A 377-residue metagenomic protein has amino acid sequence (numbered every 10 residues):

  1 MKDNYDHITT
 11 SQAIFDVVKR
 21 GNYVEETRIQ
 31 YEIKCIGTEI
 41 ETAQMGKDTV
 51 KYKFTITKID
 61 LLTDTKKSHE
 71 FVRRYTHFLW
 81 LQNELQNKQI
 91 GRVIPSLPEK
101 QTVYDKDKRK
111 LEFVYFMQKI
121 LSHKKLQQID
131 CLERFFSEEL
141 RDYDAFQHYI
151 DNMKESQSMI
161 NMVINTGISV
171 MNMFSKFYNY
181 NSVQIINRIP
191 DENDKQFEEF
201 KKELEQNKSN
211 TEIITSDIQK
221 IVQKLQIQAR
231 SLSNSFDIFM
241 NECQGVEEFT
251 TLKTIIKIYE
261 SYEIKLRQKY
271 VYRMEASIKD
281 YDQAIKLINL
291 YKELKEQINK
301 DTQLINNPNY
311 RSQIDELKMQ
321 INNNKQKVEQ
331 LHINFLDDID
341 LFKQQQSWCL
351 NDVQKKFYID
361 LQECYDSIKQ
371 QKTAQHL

Functional and structural regions predicted by a protein language model:
M1-I218, Q228, L232, Y365-H376: Phox homology (PX) phosphoinositide-binding domain
I160-L377: C-terminal, extended alpha-helical scaffolding domains
